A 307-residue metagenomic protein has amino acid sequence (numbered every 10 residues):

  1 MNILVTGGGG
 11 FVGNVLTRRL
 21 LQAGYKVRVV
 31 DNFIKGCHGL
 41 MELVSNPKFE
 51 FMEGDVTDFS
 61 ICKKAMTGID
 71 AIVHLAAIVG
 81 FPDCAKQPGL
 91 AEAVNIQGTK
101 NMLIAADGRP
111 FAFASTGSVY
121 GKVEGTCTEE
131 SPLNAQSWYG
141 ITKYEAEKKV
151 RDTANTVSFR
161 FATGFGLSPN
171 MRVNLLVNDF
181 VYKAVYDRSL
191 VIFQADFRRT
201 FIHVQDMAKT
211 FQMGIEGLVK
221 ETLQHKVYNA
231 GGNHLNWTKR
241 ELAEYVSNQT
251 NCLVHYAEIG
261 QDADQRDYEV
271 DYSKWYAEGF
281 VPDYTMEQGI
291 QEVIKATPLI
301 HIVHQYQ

Functional and structural regions predicted by a protein language model:
M1-A71: N-terminal Rossmann/SDR dinucleotide-binding element
T6, V30, I72-A76, F111-G117 (+1 more regions): SDR active-site strand-loop-helix element
F59, T99-M102, E147, F211: Conserved internal alpha-helix within the Rossmann fold of NAD(P)-dependent oxidoreductases
H74, K100-W138: Conserved Rossmann-fold NAD(P)-dependent oxidoreductase catalytic core, especially the SDR/UDP-sugar
F81-Q97, C127-A135: Short alpha-helical oligomerization interface
T142: Active-site helix of classical SDR
K148-R199, V204-M213, V246: NAD(P)-dependent short-chain dehydrogenase/reductase
D187-R188, I192-Q307: C-terminal substrate-binding subdomain of Rossmann-fold SDR/epimerase-dehydratase oxidoreductases
